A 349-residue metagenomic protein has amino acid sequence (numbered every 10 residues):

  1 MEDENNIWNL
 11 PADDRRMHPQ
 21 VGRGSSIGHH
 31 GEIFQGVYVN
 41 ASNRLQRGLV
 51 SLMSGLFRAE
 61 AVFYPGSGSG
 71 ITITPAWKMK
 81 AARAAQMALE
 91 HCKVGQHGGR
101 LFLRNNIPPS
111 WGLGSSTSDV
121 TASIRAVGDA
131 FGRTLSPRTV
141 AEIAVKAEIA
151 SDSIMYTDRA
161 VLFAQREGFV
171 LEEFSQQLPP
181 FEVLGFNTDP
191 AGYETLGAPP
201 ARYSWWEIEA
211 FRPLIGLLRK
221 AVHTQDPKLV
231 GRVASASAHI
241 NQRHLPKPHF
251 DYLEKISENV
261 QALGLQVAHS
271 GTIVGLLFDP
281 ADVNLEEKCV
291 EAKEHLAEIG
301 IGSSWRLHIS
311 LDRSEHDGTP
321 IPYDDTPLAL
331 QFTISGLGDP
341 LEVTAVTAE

Functional and structural regions predicted by a protein language model:
E2-W111, A329-E349: ATP-binding N-lobe of GHMP and related small-molecule kinases
A12-H18, G24-S25, S42-N43, L52-G55 (+4 more regions): Solvent-exposed alpha-helices and their adjacent loops that cap or buttress functional pockets in soluble metabolic
H29, I33, S110-T121, V145-L162: FAD-binding core of FAD-dependent oxidoreductases, characterized by glycine-rich FAD pyrophosphate-binding loops
E90, R125-D129, K220: Short glycine/serine- and small hydrophobic-enriched flexible loop segments
W111-P137: DPxDG-like acidic metal-binding loop motif
S136-L263, D279-G302, R306-E349: ATP-dependent small-molecule kinase catalytic core of the GHMP/sugar-kinase superfamily and closely related
A268-G275: Small/polar glycine-rich anion-binding or flexible loop at a beta-alpha turn
